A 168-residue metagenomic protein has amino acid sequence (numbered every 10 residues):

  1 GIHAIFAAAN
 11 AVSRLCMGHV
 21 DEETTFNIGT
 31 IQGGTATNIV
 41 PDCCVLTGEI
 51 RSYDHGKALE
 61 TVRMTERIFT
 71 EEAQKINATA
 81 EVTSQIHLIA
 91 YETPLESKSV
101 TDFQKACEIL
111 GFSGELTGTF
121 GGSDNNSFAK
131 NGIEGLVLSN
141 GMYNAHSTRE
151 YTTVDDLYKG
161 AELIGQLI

Functional and structural regions predicted by a protein language model:
G1-A4, E96, E150-L157: Short, conserved glycine- and acidic-residue-centered signature motifs in active-site or ligand-binding loops
G1-E92, T119: Midchain, well-structured core segments that form catalytic/ion-binding scaffolds
A9, L59, R63-E66, T101-Q104 (+2 more regions): Generic alpha-helical structural signal
A9-H19, V62, L88-L136: Active-site-adjacent substrate-binding region of metalloamidase/peptidase-like peptide-processing proteins
I31, F112-L163: Zn-dependent metallopeptidase/amidohydrolase metal-coordination segment
D54-H55, H87-I89, E108-G111, H146 (+1 more regions): A short, structure-level motif marking secondary-structure boundaries and short turns
